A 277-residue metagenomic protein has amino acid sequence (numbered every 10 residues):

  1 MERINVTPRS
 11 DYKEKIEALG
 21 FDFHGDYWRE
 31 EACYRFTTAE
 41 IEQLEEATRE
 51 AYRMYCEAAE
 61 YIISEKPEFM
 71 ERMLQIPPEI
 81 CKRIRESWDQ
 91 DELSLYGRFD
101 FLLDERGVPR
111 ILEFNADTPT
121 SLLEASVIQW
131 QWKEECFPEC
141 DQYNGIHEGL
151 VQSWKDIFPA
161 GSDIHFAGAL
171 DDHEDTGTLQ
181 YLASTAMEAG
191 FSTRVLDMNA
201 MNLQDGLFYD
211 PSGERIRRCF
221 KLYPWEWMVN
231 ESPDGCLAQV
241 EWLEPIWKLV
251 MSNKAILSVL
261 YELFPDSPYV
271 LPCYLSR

Functional and structural regions predicted by a protein language model:
M1-R277: Preference for protein termini
